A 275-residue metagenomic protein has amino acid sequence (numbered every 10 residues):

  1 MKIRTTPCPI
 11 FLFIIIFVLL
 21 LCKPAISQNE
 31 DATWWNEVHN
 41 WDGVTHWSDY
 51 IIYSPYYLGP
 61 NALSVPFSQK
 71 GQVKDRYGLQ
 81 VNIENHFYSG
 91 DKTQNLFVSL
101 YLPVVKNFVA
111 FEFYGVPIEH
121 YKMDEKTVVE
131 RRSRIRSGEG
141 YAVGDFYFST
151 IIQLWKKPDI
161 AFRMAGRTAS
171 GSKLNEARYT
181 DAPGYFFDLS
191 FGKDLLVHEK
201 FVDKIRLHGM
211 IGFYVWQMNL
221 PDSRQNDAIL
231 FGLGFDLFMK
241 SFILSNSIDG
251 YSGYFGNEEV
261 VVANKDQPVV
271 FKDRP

Functional and structural regions predicted by a protein language model:
M1-D31: Bacterial Sec-dependent N-terminal signal peptides
L12-F13, L20, Q72-K74, V202: A generic structural signal for short, non-catalytic loop/turn and secondary-structure boundary residues
Q28-T168, S190, L196, S241-R274: Transmembrane beta-barrel domains of Gram-negative outer membranes and organellar outer membranes
K156-S172, A182-P183, K204-M210: A short mid-domain helix/strand-loop element embedded in enzyme catalytic domains that forms or borders the active-site
E176-A177: Second-shell loop/turn segments in exported
T180-N264: Detector for outer-membrane/organellar transmembrane beta-barrel domains, recognizing the amphipathic beta-strand
